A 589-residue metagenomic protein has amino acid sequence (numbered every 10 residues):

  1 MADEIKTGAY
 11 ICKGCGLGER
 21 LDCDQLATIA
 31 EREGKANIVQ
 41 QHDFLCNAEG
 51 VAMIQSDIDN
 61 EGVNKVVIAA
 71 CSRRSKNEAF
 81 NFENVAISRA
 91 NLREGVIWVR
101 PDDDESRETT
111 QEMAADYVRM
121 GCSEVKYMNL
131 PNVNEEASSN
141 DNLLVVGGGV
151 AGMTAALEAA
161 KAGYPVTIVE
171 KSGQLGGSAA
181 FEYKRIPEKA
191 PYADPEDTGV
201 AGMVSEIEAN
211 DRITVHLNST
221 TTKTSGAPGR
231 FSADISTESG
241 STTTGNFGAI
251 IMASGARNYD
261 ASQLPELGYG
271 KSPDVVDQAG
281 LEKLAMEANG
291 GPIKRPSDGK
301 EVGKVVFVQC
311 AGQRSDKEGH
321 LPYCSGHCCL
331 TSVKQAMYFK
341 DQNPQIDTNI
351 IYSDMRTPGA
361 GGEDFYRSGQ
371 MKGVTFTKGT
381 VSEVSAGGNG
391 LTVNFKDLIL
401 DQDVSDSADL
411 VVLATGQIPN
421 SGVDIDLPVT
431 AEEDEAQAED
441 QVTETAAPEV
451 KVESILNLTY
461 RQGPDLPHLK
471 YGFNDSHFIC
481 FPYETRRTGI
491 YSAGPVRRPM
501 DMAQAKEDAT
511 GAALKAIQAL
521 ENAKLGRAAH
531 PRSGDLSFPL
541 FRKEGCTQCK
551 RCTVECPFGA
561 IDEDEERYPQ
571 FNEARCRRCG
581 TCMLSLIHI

Functional and structural regions predicted by a protein language model:
A2-I587: Residues forming the flavin
